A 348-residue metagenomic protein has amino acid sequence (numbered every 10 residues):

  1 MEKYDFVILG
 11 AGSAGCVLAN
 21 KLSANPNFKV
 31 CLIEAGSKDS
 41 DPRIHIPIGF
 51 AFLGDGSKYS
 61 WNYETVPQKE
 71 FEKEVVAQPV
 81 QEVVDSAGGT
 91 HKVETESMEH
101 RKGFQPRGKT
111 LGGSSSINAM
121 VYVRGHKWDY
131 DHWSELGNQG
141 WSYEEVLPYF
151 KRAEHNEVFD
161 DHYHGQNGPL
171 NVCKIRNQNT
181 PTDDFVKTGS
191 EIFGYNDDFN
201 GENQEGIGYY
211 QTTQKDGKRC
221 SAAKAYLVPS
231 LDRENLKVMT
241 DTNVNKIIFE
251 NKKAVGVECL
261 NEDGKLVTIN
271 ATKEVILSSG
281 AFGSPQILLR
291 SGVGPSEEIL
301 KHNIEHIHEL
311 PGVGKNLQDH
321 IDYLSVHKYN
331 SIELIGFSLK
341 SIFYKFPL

Functional and structural regions predicted by a protein language model:
M1-L348: N-terminal redox-cofactor-binding region of secreted/periplasmic oxidoreductases
